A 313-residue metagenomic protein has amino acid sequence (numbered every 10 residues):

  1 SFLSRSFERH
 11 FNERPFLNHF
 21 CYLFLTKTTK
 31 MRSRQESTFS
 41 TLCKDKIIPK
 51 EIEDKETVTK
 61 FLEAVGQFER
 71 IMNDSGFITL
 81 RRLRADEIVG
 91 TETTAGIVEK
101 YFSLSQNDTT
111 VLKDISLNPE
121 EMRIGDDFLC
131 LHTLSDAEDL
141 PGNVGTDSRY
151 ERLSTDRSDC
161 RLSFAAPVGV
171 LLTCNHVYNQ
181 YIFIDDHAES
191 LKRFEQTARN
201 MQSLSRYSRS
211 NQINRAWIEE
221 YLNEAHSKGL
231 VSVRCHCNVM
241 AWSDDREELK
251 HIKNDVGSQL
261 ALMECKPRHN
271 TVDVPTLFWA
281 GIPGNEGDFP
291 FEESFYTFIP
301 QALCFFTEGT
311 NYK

Functional and structural regions predicted by a protein language model:
S1-E308: Extended, folded cores of ATP/NTP-driven motor/assembly subunits in large transport and secretion machines
T310-K313: The Walker A/P-loop phosphate-binding site
